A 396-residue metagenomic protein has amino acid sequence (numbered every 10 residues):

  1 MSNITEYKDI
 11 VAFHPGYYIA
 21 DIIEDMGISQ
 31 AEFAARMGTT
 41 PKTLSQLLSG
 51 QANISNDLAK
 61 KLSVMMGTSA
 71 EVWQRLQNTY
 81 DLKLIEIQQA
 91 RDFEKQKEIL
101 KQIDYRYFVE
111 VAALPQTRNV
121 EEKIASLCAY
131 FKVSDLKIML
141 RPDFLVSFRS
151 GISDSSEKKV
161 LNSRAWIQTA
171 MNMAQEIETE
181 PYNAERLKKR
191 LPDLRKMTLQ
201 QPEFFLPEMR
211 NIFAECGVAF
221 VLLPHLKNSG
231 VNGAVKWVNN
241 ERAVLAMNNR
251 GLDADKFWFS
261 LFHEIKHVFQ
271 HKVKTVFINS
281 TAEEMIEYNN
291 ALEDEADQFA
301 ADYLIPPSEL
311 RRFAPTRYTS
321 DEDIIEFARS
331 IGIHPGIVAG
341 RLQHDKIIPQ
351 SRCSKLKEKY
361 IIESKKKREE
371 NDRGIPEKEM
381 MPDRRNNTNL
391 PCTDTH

Functional and structural regions predicted by a protein language model:
S2-H396: Active-site hotspot residues in diverse enzymes, especially metal/ion-binding acidic/histidine motifs
